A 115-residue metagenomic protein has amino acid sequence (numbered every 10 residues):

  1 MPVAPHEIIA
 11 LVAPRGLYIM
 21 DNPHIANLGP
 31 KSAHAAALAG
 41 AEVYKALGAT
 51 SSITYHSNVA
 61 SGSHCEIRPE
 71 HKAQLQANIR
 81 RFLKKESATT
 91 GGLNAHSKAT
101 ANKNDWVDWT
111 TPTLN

Functional and structural regions predicted by a protein language model:
M1-V3: Alpha/beta-hydrolase-fold enzymes
P5-E7, A13-N115: Alpha/beta-hydrolase-fold serine-hydrolase catalytic core, especially in secreted/extracellular enzymes
